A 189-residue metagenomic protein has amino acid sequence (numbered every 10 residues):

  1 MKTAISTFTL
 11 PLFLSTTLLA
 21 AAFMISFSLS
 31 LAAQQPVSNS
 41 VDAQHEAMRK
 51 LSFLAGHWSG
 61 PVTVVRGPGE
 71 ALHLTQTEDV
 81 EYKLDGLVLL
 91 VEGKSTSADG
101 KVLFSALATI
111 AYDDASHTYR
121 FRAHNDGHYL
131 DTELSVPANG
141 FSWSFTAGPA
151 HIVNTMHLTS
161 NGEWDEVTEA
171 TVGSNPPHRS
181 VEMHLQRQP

Functional and structural regions predicted by a protein language model:
M1-L12: N-terminal secretory signal peptides that target proteins for export/translocation
I5, T17-L18, D42: Intrinsically disordered, low-complexity Ser/Thr/Pro-rich tracts
P11-S30: Bacterial N-terminal signal peptides
A33-P189: Hydrophobic small-molecule pocket/channel-lining residues, especially in calycin-type beta-barrels
